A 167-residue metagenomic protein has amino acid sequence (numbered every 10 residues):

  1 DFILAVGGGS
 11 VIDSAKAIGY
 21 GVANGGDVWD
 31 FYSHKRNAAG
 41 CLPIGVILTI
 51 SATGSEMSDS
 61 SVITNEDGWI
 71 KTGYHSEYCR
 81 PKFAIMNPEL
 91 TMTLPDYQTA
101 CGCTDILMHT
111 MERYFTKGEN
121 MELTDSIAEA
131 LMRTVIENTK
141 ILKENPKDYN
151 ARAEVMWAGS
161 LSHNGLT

Functional and structural regions predicted by a protein language model:
D1-G26, I141-R152: N-terminal small/polar loop signature for handling phosphorylated ligands or for N-terminal nucleophile
I3-V6, G45, S162-H163: Short glycine-rich or small-residue beta-strand-to-loop segments that form or flank ligand, phosphate, metal/Fe-S
V11, A52, H163: Surface-exposed, flexible loop/turn segments at secondary-structure boundaries
A23-N120: A glycine/threonine-rich phosphate-anchoring loop and its flanking beta-alpha core in nucleotide/phosphate-binding
R113-T167: Active-site segments that bind and position negatively charged phosphate/pyrophosphate groups
